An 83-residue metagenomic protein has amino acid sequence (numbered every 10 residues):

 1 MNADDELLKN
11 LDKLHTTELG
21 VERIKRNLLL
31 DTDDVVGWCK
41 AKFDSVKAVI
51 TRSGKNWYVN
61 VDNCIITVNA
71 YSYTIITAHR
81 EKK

Functional and structural regions predicted by a protein language model:
M1-K83: Ribonuclease/tRNase effector modules and their secretory precursors
